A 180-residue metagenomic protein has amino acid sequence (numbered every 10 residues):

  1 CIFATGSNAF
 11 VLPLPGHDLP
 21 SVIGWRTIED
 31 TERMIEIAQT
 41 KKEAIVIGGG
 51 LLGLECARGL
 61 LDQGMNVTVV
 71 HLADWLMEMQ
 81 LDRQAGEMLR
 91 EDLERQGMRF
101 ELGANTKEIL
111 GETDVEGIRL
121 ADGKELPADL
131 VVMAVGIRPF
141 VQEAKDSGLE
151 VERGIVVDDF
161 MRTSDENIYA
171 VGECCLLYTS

Functional and structural regions predicted by a protein language model:
C1-S7: Small-residue-rich anion-binding loops in enzyme active sites
I2, I23, I45, T68-V70 (+3 more regions): Hydrophobic/aromatic beta-strand patches that form the interior of the parallel beta-sheet core in alpha/beta enzyme
S7-A9, E29, L51, L76 (+1 more regions): Residue-level detector of alpha-helix initiation sites
L12-P15: Conserved catalytic-core motifs of eukaryotic protein kinase domains, centered on the activation segment
D18-K41, T113-R119, E125-S180: FAD-site-proximal beta/loop scaffold in flavoenzymes
I37-L81: Rossmann-like NAD(P)H-binding beta-loop-alpha module
Q63-V157: A Rossmann-like FAD-binding core segment of flavoenzymes
